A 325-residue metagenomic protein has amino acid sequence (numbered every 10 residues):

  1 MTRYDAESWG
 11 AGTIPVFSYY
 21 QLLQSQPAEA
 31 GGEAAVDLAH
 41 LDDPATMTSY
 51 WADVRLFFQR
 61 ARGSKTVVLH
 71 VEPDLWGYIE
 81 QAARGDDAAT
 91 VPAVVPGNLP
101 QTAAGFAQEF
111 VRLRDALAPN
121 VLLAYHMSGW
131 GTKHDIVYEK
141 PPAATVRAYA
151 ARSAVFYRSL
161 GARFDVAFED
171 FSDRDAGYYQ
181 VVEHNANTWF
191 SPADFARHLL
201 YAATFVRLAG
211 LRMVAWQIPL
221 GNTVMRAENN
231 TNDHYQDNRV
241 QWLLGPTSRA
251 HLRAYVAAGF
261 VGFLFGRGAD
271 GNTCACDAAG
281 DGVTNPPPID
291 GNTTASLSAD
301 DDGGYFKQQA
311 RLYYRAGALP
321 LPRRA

Functional and structural regions predicted by a protein language model:
T2-I14, L56-K65, G105-L123, F156-V166 (+2 more regions): A structural motif corresponding to the C-terminal end of an alpha-helix and its immediate exit/capping segment
T2-N120: Substrate-binding cleft of extracellular glycoside hydrolase catalytic domains
I14-P15, F164, F168-Y178, S191-A325: Substrate-binding cleft of secreted/luminal carbohydrate-active enzymes
Q21-S25, P73-Y78, S128-K133, D173-A176 (+2 more regions): Solvent-exposed loop/turn segments at secondary-structure junctions within structured extracellular/periplasmic domains
Q26-G32, Y78-R84, H134-E139, Y178-V181 (+2 more regions): A short acidic (Asp/Glu
H40-T46, K133-R158, E228-L252: Short, electropositive alpha-helical surface patch
H70-E72, V95-V146, A167-D170, A209-T223: Aromatic-lined carbohydrate-recognition surfaces of secreted/lumenal glycan-active proteins
A144-F190: Aromatic- and acid-rich polysaccharide-binding/catalytic face of secreted or lumenal carbohydrate-active enzymes
